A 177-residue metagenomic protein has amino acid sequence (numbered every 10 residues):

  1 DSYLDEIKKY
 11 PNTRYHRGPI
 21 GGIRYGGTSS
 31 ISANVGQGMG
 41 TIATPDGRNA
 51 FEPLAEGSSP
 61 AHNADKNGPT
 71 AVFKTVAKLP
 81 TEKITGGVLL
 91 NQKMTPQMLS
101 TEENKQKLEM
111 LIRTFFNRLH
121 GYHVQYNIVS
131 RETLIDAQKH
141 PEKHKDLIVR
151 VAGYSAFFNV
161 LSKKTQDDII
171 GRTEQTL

Functional and structural regions predicted by a protein language model:
D1-L177: Acidic, glycine-enriched catalytic cores built around paired aspartates
